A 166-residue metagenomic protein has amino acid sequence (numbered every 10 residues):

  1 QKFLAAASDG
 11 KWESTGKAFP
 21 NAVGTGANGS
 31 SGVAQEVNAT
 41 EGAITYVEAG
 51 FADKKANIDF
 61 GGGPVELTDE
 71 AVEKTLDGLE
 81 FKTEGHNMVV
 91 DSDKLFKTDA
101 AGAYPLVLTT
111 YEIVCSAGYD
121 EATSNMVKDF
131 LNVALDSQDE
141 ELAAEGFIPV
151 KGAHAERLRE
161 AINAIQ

Functional and structural regions predicted by a protein language model:
Q1-Q166: Flexible loop/hinge segments at secondary-structure junctions
